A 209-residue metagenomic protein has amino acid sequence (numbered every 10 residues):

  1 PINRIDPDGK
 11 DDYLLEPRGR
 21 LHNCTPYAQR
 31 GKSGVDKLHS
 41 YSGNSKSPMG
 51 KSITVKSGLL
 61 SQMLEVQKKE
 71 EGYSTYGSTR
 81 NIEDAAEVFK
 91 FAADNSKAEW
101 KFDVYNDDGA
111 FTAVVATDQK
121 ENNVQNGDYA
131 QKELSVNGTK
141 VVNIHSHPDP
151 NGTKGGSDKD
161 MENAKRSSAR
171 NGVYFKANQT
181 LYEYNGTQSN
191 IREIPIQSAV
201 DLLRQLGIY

Functional and structural regions predicted by a protein language model:
P1-L21: Surface-exposed coil/loop segments, especially low-complexity Tyr/Gly/Ser/Thr-rich stretches in secreted/surface
D6, A113-V114, E183: Short hydrophobic/aromatic-rich beta-strand segments that constitute the beta-sheet cores of beta-sandwich/beta-barrel
D6, F102-V104, V141-H145, N171-Y174: Structural recognition of the beta-strand scaffold that forms the well-ordered cores of secreted hydrolase catalytic
G9, S96-E99, K176-N178: A short, compositionally biased
K10, N106, D149-N151: General alpha-helical segment detector with a strong preference for membrane-spanning helices and helix-boundary regions
E16-K140, T187-Y209: Glycine-rich short-loop/terminal segments
K132, P150-Y209: Active-site or metal-binding loop neighborhoods of secreted/extracellular toxin and effector enzymes
T139-K154: Histidine-centered catalytic micro-motifs
